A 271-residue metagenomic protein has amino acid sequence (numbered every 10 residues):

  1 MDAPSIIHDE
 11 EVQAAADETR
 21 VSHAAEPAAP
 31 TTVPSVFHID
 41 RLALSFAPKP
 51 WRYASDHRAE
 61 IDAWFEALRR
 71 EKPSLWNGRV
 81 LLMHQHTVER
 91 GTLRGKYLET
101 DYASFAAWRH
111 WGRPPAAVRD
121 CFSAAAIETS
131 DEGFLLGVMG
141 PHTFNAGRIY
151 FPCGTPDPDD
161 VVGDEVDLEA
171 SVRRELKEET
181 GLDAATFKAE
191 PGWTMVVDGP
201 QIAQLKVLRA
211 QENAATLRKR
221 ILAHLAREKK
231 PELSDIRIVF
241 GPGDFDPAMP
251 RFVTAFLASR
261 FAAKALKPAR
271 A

Functional and structural regions predicted by a protein language model:
D2-Y150, T155-R174, L182-D235, V239-A271: N-terminal leader/linker segments that precede catalytic domains of diphosphate-processing enzymes
E178: Active-site recognition of the HExxH zinc-binding catalytic motif
